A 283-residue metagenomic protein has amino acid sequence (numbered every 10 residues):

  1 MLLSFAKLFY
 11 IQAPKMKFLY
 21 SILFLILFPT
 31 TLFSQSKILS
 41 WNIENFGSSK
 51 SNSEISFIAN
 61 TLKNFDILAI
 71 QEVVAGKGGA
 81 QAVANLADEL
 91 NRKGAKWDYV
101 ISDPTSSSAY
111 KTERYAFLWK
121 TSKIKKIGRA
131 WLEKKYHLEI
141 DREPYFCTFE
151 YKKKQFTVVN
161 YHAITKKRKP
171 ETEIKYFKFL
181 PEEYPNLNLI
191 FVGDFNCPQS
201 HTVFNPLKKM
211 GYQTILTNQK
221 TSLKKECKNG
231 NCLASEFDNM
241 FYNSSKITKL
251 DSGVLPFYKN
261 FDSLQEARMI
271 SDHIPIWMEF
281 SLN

Functional and structural regions predicted by a protein language model:
Y10-P14, F18, L32-Y115, E171 (+5 more regions): N-terminal, active-site-proximal structural segment of metallo-dependent hydrolase catalytic domains
L19-T30: Sec-dependent N-terminal signal peptides
S34-I38, S122-K125, E139-Y161: Beta-strand-turn-beta hairpins that frame and shape the catalytic cleft of phosphate-ester-processing enzymes
Q35-K37, K63-I67, G94-D98, K152-T157 (+2 more regions): Loop/turn elements at helix/coil->beta-strand transitions in domains of secreted/extracellular proteins
I43-S48, V73-K77, P104-A109, K123-K125 (+7 more regions): Solvent-exposed loop/turn segments at secondary-structure junctions within structured extracellular/periplasmic domains
A69-Q71, V100-D103, I190-D194, I215-N218: Active-site neighborhood of phospho(di)ester-bond hydrolases with catalytic His/Asp-centered motifs
G76, E182-N188, C197-N283: Metal-dependent phosphoester-hydrolase catalytic domains
Y145, F149-M210, L216: Extracytoplasmic, non-cytosolic globular domains
